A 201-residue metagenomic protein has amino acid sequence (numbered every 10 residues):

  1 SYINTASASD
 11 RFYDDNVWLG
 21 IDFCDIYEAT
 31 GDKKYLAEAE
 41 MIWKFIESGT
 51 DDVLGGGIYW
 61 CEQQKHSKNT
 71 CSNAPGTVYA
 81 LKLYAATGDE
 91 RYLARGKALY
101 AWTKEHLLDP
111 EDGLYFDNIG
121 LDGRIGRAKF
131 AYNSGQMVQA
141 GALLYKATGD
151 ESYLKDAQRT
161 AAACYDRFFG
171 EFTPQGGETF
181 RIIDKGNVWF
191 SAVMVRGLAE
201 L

Functional and structural regions predicted by a protein language model:
S1-L201: Glycan-recognition and catalytic cores of secretory/periplasmic carbohydrate-active enzymes
